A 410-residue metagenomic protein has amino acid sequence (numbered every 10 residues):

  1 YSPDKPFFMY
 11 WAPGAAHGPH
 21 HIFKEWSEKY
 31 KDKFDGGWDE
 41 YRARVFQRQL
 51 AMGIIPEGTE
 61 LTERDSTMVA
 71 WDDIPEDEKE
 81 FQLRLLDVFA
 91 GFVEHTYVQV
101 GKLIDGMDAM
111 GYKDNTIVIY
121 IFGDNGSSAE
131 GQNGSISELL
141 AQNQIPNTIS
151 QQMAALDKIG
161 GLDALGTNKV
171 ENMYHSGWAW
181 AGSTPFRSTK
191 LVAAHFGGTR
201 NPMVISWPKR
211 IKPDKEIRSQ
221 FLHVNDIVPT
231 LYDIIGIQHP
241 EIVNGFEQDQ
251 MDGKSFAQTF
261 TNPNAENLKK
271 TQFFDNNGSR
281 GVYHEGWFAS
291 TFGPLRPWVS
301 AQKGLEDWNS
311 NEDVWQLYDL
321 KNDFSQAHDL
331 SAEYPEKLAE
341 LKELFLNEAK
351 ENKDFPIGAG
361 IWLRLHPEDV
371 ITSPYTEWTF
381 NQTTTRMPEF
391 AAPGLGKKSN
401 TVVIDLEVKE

Functional and structural regions predicted by a protein language model:
Y1-E63, F92, T96, G101 (+5 more regions): Active-site regions of oxyanion-processing enzymes, predominantly non-cytosolic
F7-A12, I117-I121, P185-R187, M203-S206 (+6 more regions): Structural recognition of the beta-strand scaffold that forms the well-ordered cores of secreted hydrolase catalytic
M9-P19, L61-V69, Y120-S127, N133-S135 (+4 more regions): Short, solvent-exposed turn/loop segments enriched in Gly/Ser/Thr/Pro and often Arg
F34-G36, L85-G91, M173, S188-V192 (+6 more regions): Active-site rim elements
M68-L85, S206-K212, K321-Q326, T383-T385: Short glycine/proline-rich turn/loop motifs
D105, L140-E266, D313: Substrate-binding rim/cap in mid-to-C-terminal beta-strand-loop elements of soluble/periplasmic
A181, P185-N201, F274-S331, K337: C-terminal, low-complexity/hydrophilic appendages and adjacent surface loops of extracellular/periplasmic anionic
I371-E410: Extracellular glycan-recognition modules
